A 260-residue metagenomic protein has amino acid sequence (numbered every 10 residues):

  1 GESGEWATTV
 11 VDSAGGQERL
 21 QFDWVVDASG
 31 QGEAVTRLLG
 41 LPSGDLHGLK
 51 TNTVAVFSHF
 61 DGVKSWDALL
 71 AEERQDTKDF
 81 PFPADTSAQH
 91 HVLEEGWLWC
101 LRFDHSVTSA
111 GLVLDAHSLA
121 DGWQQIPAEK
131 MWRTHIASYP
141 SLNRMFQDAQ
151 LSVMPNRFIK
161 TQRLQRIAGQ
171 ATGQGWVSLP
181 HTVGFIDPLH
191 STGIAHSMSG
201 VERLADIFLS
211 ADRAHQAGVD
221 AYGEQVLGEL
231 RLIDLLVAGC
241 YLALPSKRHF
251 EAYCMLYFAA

Functional and structural regions predicted by a protein language model:
G1-R144, V201: Predominantly flavin-linked oxidoreductase catalytic cores and closely associated redox partners
E18-L20, G218, V237, Y253: A general marker of short, structured functional hotspots
D27, D61-K64, H215-G218, S246-K247: Poly-acidic low-complexity segments
L39, D104, H190-I194, M255-A260: Short secondary-structure transition/capping segments
A88-H90, L236-V237, M255-A260: Short, highly charged low-complexity linear segments
E94-L98, D104-S106, A116-A238: FAD/FMN-dependent oxidoreductases across multiple families
L244, R248-A260: C-terminal auxiliary extensions adjacent to catalytic cores
